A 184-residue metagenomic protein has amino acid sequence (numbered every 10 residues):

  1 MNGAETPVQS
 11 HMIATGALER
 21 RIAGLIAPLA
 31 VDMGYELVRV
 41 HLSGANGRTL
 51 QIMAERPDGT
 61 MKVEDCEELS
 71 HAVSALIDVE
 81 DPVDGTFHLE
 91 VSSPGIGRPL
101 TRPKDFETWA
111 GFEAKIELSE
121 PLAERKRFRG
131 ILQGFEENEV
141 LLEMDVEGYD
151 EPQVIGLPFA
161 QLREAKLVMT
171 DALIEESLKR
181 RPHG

Functional and structural regions predicted by a protein language model:
M1-L167, D171-G184: Short Lys/Arg-rich amphipathic alpha-helical segments
